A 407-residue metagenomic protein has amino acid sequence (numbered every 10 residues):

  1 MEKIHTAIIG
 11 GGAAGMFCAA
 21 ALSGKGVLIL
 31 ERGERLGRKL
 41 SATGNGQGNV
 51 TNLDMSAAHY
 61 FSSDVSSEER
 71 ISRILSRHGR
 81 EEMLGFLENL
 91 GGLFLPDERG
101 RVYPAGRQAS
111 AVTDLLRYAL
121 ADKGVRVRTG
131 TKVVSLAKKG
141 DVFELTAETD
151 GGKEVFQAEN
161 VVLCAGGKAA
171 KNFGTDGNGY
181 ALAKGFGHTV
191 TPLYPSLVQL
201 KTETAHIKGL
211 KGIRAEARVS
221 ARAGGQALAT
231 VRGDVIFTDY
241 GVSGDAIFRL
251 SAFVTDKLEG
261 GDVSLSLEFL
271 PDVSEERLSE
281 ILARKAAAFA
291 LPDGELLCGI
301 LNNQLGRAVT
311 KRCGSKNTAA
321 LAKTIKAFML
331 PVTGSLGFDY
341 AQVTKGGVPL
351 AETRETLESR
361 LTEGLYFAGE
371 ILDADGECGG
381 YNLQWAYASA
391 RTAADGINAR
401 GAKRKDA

Functional and structural regions predicted by a protein language model:
E2-I4, T149-N160, T230-R232: Core beta-strand elements of the Rossmann-like FAD/NAD(P) dinucleotide-binding domain in flavoenzyme oxidoreductases
I4-I29, A393-N398: N-terminal Rossmann-like FAD-binding beta1-loop-alpha1 element of flavoenzymes
A7-I9, L30, V133, V155-N172 (+4 more regions): Short hydrophobic core segments
S23-N45: Glycine-rich FAD pyrophosphate-binding loop
E34-L36, S41-A42, V50-H59, T189-P192 (+1 more regions): An anion/pyrophosphate-binding glycine-rich loop and adjacent beta-alpha core in soluble alpha-beta enzymes
N45-P96: Glycine-rich active-site loop/strand segments that organize a redox cofactor
R128-T129, N303-D375: A glycine-rich dinucleotide-binding beta-alpha-beta segment and adjacent secondary-structure elements that constitute
T129-V142: A conserved short coil-to-beta-strand element within the FAD-binding core of flavoproteins
